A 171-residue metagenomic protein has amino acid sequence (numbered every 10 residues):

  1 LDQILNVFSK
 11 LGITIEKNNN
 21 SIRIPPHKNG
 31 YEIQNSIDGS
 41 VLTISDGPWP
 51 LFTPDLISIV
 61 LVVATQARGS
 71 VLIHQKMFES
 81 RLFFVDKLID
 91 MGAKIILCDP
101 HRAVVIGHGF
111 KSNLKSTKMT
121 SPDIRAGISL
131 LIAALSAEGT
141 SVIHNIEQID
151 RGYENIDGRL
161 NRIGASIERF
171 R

Functional and structural regions predicted by a protein language model:
L1-R171: Short, structured segments at the rim of ligand-binding sites
